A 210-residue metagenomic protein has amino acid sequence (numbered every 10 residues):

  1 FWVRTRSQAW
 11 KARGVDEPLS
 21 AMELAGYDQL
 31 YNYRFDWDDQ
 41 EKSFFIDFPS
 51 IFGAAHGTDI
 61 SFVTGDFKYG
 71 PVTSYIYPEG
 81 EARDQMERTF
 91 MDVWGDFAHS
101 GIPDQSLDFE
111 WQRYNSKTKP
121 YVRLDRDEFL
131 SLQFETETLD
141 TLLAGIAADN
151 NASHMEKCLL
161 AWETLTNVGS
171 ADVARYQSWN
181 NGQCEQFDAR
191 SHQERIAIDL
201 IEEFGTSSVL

Functional and structural regions predicted by a protein language model:
F1-A82, V93, S100, A171 (+3 more regions): Substrate-gating cap/lid region and adjacent catalytic-acid/histidine neighborhood within extracellular/lumenal
W2-S7, S61, K119, L139-A144 (+1 more regions): Generic detector of well-ordered alpha-helical segments enriched in charged/polar residues, highlighting helical
W37, W94, D108-Q112: Tryptophan-centered motif/residue detector
V72, S106, H154-M155: Residue-level signal for secondary-structure boundary elements
F90: C-terminal catalytic lobe of FAD-dependent flavoproteins
S100, D104-T136: Mature extracytoplasmic/periplasmic domains
E128-L210: Tryptophan-rich aromatic "cage" segments
